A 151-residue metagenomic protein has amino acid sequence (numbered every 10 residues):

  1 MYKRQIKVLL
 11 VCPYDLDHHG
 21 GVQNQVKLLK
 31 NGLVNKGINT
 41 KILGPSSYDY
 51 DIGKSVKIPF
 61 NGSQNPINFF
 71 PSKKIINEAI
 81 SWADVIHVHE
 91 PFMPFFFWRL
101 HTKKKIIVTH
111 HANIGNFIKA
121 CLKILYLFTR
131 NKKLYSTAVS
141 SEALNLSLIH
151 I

Functional and structural regions predicted by a protein language model:
M1-Q5, I149-I151: Conserved small/polar residues in nucleotide/adenosyl-binding loops
L10-F70: N-terminal strand-loop element at the rim of the active site of nucleotide-sugar-dependent glycosyltransferases
V22-Q25, P45, H89, S136-S141: Replace "coordinates the UDP/GDP/TDP-sugar" with "coordinates nucleotide-activated sugar donors
S72-S81: Short, well-structured alpha-helical segments in soluble
I80-S81, H101, T129-N131: A short, aliphatic-rich alpha-helical micro-motif
D84-V85: Structural motif
V88-P94, H110-N113: Short His-centered aromatic/hydrophobic patch
N113-I114, K119-A138, E142-L148: Membrane-proximal helix-turn-helix segments that form the acceptor-binding/catalytic region of lipid-linked
